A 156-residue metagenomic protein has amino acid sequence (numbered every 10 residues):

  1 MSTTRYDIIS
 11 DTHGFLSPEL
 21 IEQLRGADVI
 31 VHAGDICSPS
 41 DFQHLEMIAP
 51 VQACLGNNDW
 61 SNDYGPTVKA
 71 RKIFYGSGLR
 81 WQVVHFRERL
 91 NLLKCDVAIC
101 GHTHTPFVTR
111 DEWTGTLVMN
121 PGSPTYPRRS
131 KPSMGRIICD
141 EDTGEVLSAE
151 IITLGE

Functional and structural regions predicted by a protein language model:
M1-V51, D59-A70, K131-S133: N-terminal active-site segment of His-dependent metallophosphoesterases
S2-R5, I73-G76, E112, L117-E156: Binuclear metal-dependent phosphoesterase catalytic core
I8-S10, V29-D35, Q52-N57, Q82-H85 (+2 more regions): Active-site neighborhood of phospho(di)ester-bond hydrolases with catalytic His/Asp-centered motifs
G14-P18, C37-D41, N58-Y64, E88-L92 (+2 more regions): Active-site environment of divalent metal-dependent phosphoester hydrolases
R25, L93, G144: Structured loop/turn residues at beta-strand edges in well-structured enzyme cores
V31-I36, L55-N58, S77-W81, P106-T109 (+2 more regions): Glycine-rich loops and low-complexity Gly/Arg-rich segments that provide flexible linkers or classic glycine-based
M47-A49, K94, T114: Short, structured coil segments at secondary-structure junctions
Q52-R89: Helix-adjacent hinge/juxtasegments
